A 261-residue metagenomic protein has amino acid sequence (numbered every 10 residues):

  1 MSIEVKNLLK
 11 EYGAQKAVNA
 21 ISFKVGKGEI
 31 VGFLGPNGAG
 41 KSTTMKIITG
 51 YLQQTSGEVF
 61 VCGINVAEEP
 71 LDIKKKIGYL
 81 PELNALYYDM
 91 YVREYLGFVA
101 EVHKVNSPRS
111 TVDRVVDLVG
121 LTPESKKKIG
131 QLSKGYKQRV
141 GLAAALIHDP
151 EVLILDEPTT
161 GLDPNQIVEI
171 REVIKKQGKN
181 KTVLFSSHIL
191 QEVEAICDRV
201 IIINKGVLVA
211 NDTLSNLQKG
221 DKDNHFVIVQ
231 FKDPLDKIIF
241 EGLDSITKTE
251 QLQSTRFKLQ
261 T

Functional and structural regions predicted by a protein language model:
S2-V5, K10-N204, A210: ABC transporter nucleotide-binding domains
H103, Q260-T261: Residue-level marker of alpha-helix boundaries and capping positions
E169-Q260: ABC transporter nucleotide-binding domain
